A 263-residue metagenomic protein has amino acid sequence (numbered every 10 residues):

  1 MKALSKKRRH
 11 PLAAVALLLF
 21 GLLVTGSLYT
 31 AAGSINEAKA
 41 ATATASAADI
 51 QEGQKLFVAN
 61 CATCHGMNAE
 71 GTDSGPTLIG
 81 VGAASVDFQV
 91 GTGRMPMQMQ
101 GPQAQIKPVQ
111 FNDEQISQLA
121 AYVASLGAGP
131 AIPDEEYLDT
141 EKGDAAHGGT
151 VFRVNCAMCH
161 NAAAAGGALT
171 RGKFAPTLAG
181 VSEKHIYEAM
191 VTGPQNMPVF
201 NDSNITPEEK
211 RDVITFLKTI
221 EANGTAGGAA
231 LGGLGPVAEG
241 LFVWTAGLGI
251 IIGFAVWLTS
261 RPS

Functional and structural regions predicted by a protein language model:
M1-K6: N-terminal secretory signal peptides that target proteins for export/translocation
R9-V15, G21-I35, P108-D134, N201-S263: C-terminal capping alpha-helices of c-type cytochrome domains
A32, Q51-V58, A83, G149 (+5 more regions): Sequence context surrounding c-type heme c attachment/ligation sites in exported
S34-A48: Ser/Thr/Pro/Gly-rich low-complexity linker/stalk segments immediately outside membranes or between
S46-I50, Q54-T77, F88, T92-Q98 (+7 more regions): Periplasmic/extracellular electron-transfer cofactor-ligation site, primarily the c-type cytochrome heme-c attachment
L78-G127, L169-T225: Extracytoplasmic electron-transfer domains, predominantly the class I c-type cytochrome c fold
